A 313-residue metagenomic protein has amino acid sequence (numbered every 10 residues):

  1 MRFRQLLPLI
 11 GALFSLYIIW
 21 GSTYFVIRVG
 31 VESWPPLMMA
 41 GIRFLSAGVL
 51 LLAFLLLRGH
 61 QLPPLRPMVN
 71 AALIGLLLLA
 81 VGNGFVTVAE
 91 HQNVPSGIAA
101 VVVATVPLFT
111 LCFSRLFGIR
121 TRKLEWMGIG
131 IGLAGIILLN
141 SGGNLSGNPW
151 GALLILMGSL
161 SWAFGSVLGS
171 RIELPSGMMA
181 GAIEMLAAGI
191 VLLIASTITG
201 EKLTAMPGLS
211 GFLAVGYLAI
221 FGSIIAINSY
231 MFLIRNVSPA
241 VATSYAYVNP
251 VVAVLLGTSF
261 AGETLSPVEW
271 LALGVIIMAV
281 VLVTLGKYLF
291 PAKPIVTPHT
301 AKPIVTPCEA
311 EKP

Functional and structural regions predicted by a protein language model:
R2-F3, F44, G211, Y247-P313: C-terminal-most transmembrane helix of multi-pass membrane proteins
I18-G48, V94, F164-A188, E201 (+2 more regions): Juxtamembrane helix-loop-helix junctions in multi-pass membrane proteins
I19, T23-Y24, L52-A99, V103 (+2 more regions): Specific transmembrane alpha-helical segments of multi-pass solute transporters/efflux pumps, especially DMT/EamA
S22, V26-V29, S33, A47-P64 (+6 more regions): Membrane-interface helix-cap regions at the ends of transmembrane helices in multi-pass membrane proteins
M38-V49, L78, N83-R120, G158 (+1 more regions): Specific alpha-helical transmembrane segments that line the substrate/conduction pathway and gating interfaces
A40-I42, I98-T105, L168-I190, A219-S259: Helix-helix packing/entry segments at the starts of transmembrane helices
L51, F109-C112, S146-E201, V215 (+2 more regions): Transmembrane alpha-helical segments that form core, pore/gating elements of small-molecule transporters/exporters
L51, I74, T105, T121-S141 (+5 more regions): Hydrophobic transmembrane alpha-helices of multi-pass small-molecule transport proteins
